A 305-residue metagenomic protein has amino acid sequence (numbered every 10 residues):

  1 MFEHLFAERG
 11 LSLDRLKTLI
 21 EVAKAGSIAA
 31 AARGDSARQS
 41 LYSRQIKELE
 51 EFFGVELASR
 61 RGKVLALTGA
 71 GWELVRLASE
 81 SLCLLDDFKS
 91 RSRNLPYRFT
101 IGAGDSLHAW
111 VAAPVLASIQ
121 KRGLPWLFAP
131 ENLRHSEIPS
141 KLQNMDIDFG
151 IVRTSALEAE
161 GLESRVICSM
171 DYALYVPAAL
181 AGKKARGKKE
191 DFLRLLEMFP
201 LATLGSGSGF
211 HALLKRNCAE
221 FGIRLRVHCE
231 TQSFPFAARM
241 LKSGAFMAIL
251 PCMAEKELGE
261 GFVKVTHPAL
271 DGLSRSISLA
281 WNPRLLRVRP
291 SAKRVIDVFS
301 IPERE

Functional and structural regions predicted by a protein language model:
R9-G10, V115-S118, S136-Y172, V176-P177 (+2 more regions): Short beta-strand-centered segments that line the small-molecule binding cleft or hinge of alpha/beta clamshell
I20-R38: Short helix-boundary/capping micro-motifs
E48-L67: A short LG(V/I)-centered, amphipathic sequence patch enriched for acidic residue(s) preceding the LG motif
F52-F53, E73-L95: Alpha-helical linker/hinge and terminal dimerization helices associated with HTH transcriptional regulators
P96-E158, T231: Central regulatory/effector-binding core of bacterial HTH transcription factors
V111, K264-E305: A late-sequence structural motif
R134-H135, D146, R153, G207-V265: Hydrophobic hinge/microswitch elements
G182-K184, E190-D191, E197-F221, R287-I296: Secondary-structure junction motif
